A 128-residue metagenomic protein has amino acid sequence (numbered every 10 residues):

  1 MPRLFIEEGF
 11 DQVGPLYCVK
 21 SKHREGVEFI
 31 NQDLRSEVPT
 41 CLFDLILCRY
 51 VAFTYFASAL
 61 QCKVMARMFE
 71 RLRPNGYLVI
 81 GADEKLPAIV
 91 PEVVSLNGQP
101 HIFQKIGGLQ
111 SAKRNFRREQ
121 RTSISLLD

Functional and structural regions predicted by a protein language model:
M1-K20, K85, I89-F116: Conserved Class I S-adenosyl-L-methionine
M1-L47, V51-A57, L86: Extended basic-aromatic, gly/pro-enriched interface segments that bind polyanionic ligands
K22, F43, S111-D128: SAM/dcSAM-binding transferase cores
A57-L60, P91-V93: Short, solvent-exposed loop/turn segments at secondary-structure boundaries
Q61-P74: A short glycine-rich, Lys/Arg-flanked "PGG" loop and its adjoining helix->strand segment in the class I
P74-A82: Conserved beta-strand signature within the Rossmann-like core of class I S-adenosyl-L-methionine
